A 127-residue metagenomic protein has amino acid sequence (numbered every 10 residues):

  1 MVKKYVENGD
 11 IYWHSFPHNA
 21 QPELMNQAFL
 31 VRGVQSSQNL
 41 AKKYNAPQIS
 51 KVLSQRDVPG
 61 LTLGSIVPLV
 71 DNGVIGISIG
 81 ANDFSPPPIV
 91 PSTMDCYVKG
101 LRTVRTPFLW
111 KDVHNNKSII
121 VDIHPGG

Functional and structural regions predicted by a protein language model:
M1-G127: Catalytic-domain carbohydrate-binding cleft regions of carbohydrate-active enzymes
